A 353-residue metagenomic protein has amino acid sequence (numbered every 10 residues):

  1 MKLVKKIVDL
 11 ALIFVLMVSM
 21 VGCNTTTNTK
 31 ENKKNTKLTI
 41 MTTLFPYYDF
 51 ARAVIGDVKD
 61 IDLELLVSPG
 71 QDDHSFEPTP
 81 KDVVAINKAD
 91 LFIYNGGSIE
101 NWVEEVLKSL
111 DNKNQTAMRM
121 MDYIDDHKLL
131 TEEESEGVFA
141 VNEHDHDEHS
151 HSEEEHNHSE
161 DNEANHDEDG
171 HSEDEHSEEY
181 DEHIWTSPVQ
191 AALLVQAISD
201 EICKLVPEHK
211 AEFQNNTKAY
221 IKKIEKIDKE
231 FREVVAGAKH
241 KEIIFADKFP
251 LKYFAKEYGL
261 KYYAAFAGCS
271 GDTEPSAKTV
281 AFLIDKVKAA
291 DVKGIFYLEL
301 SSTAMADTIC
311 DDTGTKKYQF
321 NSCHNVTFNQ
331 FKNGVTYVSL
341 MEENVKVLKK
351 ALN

Functional and structural regions predicted by a protein language model:
K2-L12, M17, G22-N353: Extracytoplasmic metal-acquisition and chelation regions
